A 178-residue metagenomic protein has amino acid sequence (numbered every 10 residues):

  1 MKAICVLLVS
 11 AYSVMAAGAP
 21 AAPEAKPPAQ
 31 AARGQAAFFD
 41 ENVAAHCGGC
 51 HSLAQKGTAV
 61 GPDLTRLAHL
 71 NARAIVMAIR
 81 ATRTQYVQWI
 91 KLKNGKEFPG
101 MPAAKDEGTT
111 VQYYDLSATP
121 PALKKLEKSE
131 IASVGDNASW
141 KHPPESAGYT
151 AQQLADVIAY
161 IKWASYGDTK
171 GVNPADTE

Functional and structural regions predicted by a protein language model:
K2-V14: Bacterial N-terminal signal peptides
A17-N42, P62, A68-M77, G95-K96 (+3 more regions): Electrostatic cytochrome c docking/interface patches
G34, N42-A54, V157-I161: The canonical Cys-X-X-Cys-His
G49, A54-D136: Gly/Gly-Pro-rich "capping" loops immediately C-terminal to redox-active cysteine motifs in periplasmic/lumenal
S117, A147, I161: A broadly conserved detector of short glycine/acidic/proline-rich loop/turn motifs that flank catalytic sites and bind
A132-Q152, D156: Intrinsically disordered, low-complexity linker and terminal regions at domain boundaries
